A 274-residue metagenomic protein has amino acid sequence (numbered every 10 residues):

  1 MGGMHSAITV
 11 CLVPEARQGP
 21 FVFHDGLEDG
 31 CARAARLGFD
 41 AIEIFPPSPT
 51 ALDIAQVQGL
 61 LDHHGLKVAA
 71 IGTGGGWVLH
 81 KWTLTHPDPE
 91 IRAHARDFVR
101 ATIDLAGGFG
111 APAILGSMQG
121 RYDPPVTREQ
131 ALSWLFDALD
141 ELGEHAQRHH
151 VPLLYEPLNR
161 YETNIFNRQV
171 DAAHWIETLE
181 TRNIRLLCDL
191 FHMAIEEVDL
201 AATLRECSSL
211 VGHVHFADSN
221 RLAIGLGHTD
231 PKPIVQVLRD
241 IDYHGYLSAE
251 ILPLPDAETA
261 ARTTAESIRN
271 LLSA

Functional and structural regions predicted by a protein language model:
M1-A101, G107, T181, E266-A274: N-terminal pre-domain/capping segments
M4-V10, I42-I44, V68-T73, A113-L115 (+4 more regions): Hydrophobic faces of well-ordered beta-strands that scaffold small-molecule active sites in alpha/beta enzyme cores
L12-P14, P46-S48, G74-G75, Q119-R121 (+4 more regions): Active-site-proximal loop/turn and secondary-structure-junction residues that shape catalytic pockets, frequently
P14-H24, T85-E90, I165-F166, A173 (+3 more regions): Gly/Pro-rich active-site loop or hairpin
D25, H63, W82-R185: Active-site acidic/histidine proton-transfer and metal-coordination neighborhood in alpha/beta enzyme cores
L27-A32, I54-Q58, V99-I103, F136-G143 (+4 more regions): Generic structural signal for well-ordered alpha-helices, preferentially at hydrophobic/aromatic core positions
A34, I42, L61, A95 (+8 more regions): Conserved, mostly hydrophobic/aromatic
P47-T50, V126-W134, E162-N167, H192-V198 (+1 more regions): Active-site glycine- and acidic-residue-rich loops that bind and position anionic ligands or nucleotide-like cofactors
